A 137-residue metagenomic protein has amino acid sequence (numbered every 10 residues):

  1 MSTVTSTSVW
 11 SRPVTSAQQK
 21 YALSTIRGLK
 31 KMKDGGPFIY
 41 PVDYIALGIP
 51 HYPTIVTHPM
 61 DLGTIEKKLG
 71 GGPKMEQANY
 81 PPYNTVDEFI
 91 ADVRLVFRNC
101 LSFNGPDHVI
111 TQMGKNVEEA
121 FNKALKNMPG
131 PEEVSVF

Functional and structural regions predicted by a protein language model:
M1-A17: Eukaryotic intrinsically disordered, low-complexity linkers and tails enriched in Pro/Ser/Thr/Gln/Gly
V9, K20-F137: Bromodomain acetyl-lysine reader domains
